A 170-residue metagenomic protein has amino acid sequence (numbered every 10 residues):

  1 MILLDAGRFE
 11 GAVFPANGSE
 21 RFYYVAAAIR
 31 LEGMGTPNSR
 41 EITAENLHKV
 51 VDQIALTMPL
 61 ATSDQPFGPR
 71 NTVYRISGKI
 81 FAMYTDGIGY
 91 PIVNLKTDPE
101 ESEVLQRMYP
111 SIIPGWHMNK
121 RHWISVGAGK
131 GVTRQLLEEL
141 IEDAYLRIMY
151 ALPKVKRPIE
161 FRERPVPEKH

Functional and structural regions predicted by a protein language model:
M1-E10: Extreme N-terminal basic, low-complexity initiation segments that serve as generic localization/processing leaders
F9, F14, F22-Y24: Aromatic (phenylalanine/tyrosine) cluster motif
R21-H170: Charge-dense, helix-prone N-terminal extensions
